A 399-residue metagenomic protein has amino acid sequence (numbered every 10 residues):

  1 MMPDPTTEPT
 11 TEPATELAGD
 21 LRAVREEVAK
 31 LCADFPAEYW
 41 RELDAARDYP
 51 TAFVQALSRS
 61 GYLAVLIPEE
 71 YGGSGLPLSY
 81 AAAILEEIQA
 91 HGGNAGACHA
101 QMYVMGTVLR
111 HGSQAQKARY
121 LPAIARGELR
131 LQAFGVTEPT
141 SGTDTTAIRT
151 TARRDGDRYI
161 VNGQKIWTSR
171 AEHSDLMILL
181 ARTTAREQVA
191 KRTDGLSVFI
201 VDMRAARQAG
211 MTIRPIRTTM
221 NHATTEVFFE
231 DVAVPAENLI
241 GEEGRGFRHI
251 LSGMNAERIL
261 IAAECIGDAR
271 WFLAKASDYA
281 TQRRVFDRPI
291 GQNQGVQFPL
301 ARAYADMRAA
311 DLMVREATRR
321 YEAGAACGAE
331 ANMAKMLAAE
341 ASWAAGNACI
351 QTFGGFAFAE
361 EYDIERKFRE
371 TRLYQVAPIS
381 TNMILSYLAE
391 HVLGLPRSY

Functional and structural regions predicted by a protein language model:
M2-A90, A95, H111-Q116, G127 (+4 more regions): Alpha-helical interface subdomain recognition
G61, A82-Q89, L180-R182, V201-A206 (+1 more regions): Short Ser/Thr-interspersed hydrophobic loop/turn segments at strand-loop and sheet-helix junctions that line or gate
G96-A115, G142: N-terminal glycine-rich flavin-associated loop
G127-V136, L180: A short, Trp-centered hydrophobic/proline-enriched beta-strand micro-motif
T140-T143, W167-R170, V189-A190, I216-A223: Short Gly/Pro-enriched turn/cap motifs at secondary-structure boundaries
A147, A205-A233: Flexible, small-/acidic-enriched active-site or ligand-binding loops
R158, N162-M211: A short core secondary-structure module
E230-R248: Long, acidic (Asp/Glu-rich), low-complexity accessory segments flanking structured domains
